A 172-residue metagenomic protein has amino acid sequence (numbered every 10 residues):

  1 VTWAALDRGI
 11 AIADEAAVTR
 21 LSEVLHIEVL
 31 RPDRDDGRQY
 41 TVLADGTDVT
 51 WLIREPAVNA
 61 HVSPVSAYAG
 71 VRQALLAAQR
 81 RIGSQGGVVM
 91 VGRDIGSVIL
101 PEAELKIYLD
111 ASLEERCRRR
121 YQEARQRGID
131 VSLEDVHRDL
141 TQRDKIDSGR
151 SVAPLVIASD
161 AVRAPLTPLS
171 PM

Functional and structural regions predicted by a protein language model:
V1-R54: N-terminal phosphate/diphosphate-binding loop that engages ATP/GTP or pyrophosphate donors across diverse enzyme folds
D14-A16, R120-R127, V136-H137: Conserved P-loop NTPase catalytic core
R34-T41, G92-D94, V98, A153-A161: Glycine/charge-rich, flexible interdomain linkers and switch-proximal surface loops that mediate coupling
L43-T50, Y121-Q126, I146, R150-M172: NTP-dependent small-molecule kinase module
G46, L75, V89, L140 (+1 more regions): Residue-level signature of catalytic and energy-coupling elements of molecular machines, predominantly ATP/GTP-dependent
T50-I129: ATP-dependent NMP and nucleoside kinases share a basic, alpha-helical "lid"
S132-L133: Compact, glycine-rich, soluble single-domain proteins
D139-D147: Mechanochemical coupling/switch segment within NTP-driven translocation systems
